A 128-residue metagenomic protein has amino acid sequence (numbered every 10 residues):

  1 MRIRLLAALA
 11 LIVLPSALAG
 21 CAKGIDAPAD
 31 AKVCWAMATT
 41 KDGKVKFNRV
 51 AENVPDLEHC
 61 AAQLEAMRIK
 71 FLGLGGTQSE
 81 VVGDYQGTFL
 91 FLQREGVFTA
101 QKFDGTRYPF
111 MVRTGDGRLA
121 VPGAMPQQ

Functional and structural regions predicted by a protein language model:
M1-C21: Sec-dependent bacterial lipoprotein signal peptides
A22-Q128: Mitochondrial intermembrane space
